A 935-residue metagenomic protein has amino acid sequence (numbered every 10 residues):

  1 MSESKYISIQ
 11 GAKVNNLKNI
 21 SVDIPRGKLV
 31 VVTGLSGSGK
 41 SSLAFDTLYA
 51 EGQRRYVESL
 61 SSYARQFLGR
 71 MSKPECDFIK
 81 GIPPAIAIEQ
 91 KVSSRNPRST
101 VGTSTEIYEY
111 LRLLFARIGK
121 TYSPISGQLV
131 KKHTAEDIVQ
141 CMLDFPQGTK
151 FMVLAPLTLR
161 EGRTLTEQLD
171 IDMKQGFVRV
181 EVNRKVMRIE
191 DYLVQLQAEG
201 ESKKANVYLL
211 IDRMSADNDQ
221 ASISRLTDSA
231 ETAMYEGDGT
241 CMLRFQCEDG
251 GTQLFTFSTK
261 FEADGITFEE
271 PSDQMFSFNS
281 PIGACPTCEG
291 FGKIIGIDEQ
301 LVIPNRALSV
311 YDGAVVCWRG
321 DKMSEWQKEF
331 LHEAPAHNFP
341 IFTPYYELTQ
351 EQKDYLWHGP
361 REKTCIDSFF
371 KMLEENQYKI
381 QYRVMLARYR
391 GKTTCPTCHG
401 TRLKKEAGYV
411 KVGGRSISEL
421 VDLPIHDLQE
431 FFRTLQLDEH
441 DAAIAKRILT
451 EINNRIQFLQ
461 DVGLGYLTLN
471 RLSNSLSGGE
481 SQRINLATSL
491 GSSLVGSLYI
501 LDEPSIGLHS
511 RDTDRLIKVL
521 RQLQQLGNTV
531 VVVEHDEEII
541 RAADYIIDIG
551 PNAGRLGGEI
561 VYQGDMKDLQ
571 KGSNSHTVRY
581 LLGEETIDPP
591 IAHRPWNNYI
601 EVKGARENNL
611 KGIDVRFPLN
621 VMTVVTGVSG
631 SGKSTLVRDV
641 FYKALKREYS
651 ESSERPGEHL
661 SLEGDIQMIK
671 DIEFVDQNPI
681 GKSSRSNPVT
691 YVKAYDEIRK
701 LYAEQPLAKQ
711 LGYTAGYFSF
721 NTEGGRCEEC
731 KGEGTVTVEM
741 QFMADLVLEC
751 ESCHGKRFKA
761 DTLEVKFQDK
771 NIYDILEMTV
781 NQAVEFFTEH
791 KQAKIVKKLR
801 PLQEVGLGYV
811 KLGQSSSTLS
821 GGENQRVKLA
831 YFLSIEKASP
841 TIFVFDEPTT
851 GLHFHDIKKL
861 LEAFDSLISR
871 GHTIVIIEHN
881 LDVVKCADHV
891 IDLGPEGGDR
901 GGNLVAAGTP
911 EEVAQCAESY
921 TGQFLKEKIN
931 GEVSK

Functional and structural regions predicted by a protein language model:
M1-K935: Conserved phosphate-binding elements of NTP-dependent enzyme cores
